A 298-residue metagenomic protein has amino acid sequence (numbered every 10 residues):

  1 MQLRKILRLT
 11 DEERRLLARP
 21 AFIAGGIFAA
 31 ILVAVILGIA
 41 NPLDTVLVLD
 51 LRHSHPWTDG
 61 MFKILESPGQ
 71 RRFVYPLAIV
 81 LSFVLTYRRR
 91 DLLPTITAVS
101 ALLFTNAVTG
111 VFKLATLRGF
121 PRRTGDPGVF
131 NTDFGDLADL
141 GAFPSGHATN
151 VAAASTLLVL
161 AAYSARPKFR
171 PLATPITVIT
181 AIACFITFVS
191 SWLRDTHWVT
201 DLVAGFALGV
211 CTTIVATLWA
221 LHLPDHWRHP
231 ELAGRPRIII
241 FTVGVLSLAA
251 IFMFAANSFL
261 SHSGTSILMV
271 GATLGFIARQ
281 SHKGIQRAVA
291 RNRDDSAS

Functional and structural regions predicted by a protein language model:
M1-A78, K113-G135, G284-S298: N-terminal transmembrane-helix/juxtamembrane module of multi-pass inner/ER membrane proteins
M1-I36, V210-S298: Multi-pass membrane proteins that catalyze or facilitate reactions on polyprenyl-/lipid-phosphate substrates and their
R19-I23, L81-V108, A173, T177: Interfacial segments of alpha-helical transmembrane regions
V35, V48, E66, T109-L117 (+7 more regions): Membrane-water interface at transmembrane helix exits
G69-R90, H147-A162: Hydrophobic alpha-helical transmembrane segments
I96-T124, A183-W198: Hydrophobic alpha-helical transmembrane segments of integral membrane proteins
T97-A101, T105, T109, G205 (+3 more regions): Alpha-helical transmembrane segments in multi-pass membrane proteins
G128-S266: Membrane-embedded catalytic cores of phosphoryl/pyrophosphoryl-handling enzymes
